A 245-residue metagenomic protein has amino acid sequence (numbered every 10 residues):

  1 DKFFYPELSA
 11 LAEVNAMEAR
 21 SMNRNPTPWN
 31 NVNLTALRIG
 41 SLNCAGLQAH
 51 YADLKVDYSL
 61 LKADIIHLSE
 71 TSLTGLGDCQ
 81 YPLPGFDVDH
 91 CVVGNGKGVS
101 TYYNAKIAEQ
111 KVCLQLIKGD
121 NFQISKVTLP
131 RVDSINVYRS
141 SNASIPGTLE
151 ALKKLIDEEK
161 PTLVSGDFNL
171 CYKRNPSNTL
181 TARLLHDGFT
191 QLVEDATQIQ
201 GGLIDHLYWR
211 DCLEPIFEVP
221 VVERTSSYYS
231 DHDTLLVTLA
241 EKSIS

Functional and structural regions predicted by a protein language model:
D1-C79: N-terminal, active-site-proximal structural segment of metallo-dependent hydrolase catalytic domains
D1-N15, T162, C171, H186 (+1 more regions): Surface polyanion/phosphate-binding segment centered on an Asp-His-Pro turn
A36-G46, K126, P130-S141, S165 (+1 more regions): Active-site-proximal beta-strand elements of phosphoester/diester hydrolases
G46, S72-T74, K106-A108, R139 (+3 more regions): Conserved beta-strand elements of beta-rich interaction domains across eukaryotes, especially beta-propellers
A49-D53, N142-L149: Active-site-adjacent loop/helix micro-motif of nuclease/hydrolase catalytic cores
V56-V93, P146-L213, S227: Metal-dependent phosphoesterases centered on the DNase I-like endonuclease/exonuclease/phosphatase
H67, T101, D133, L163-V164 (+2 more regions): Beta-strand cores of modular interaction/reader domains in eukaryotic scaffold and signaling proteins, especially PDZ
T71-R131, V137, P215-T225, D233: Structured beta-strand-rich core segments of catalytic domains in phosphoester-bond hydrolases
